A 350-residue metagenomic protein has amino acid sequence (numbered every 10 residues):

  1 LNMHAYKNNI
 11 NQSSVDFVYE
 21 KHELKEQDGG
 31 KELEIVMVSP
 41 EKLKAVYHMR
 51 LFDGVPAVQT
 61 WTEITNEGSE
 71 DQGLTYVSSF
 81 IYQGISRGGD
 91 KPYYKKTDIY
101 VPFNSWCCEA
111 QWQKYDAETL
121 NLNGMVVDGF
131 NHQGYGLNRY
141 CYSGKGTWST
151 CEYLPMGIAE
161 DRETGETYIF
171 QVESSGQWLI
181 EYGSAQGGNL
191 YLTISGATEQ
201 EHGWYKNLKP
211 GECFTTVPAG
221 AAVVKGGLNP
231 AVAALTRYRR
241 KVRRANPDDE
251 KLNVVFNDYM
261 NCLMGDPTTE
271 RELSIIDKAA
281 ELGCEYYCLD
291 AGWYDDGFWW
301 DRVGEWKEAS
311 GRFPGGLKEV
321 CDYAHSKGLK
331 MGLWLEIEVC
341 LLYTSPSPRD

Functional and structural regions predicted by a protein language model:
L1-A185, H202: Polysaccharide-binding surfaces and accessory modules of carbohydrate-active proteins
T62, G211, A324: Conserved, mostly hydrophobic/aromatic
Y191-E199: Short, structured beta-strand/loop micro-motifs enriched in basic residues and often containing a Trp
K206-K225: Short Pro-Gly-centered flexible turn/kink motifs
L228-R244: Terminal connector regions
N246-C262: N-terminal small/glycine-rich loop or linker at the start of catalytic domains across soluble metabolic enzymes
C262-L341: Aromatic- and glycine-enriched glycan-recognition loops and surfaces that form the carbohydrate-binding subsites
Y343-D350: Conserved small/polar residues in nucleotide/adenosyl-binding loops
